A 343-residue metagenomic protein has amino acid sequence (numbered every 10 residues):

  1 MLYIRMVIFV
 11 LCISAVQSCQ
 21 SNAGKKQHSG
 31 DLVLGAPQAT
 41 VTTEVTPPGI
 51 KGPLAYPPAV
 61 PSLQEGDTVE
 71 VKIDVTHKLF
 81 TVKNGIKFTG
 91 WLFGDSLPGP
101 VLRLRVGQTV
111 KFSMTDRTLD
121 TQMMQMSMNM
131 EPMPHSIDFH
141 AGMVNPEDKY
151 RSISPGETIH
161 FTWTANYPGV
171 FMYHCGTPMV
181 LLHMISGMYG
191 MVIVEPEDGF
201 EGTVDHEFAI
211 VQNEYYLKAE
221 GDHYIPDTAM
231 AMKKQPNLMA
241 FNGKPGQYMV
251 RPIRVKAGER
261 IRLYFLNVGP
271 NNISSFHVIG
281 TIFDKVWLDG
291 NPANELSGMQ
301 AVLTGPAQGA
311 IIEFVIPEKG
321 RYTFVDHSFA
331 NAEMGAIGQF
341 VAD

Functional and structural regions predicted by a protein language model:
L2-F9, G52: Sec-dependent signal peptide recognition, specifically the positively charged N-region followed immediately by
A15-S18: C-terminal motif of bacterial Sec signal peptides marking the signal peptidase cleavage site
Q20-D343: Copper-binding active sites and cupredoxin-like electron-transfer domains, recognizing His/Cys-rich ligand loops
